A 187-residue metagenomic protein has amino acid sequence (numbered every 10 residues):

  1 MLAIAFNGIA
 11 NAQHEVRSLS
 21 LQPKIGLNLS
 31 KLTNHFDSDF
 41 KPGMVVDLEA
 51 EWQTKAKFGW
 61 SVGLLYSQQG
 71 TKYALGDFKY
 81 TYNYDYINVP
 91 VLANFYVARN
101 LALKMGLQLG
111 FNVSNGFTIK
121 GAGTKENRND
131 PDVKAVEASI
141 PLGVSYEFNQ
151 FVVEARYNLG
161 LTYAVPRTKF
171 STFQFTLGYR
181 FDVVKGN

Functional and structural regions predicted by a protein language model:
M1-S20, K24, F173, L177 (+1 more regions): Bacterial Sec-dependent N-terminal signal peptides
H14-V16, Q53-K57, A98, N149-F151 (+1 more regions): Outer-membrane beta-barrel channels and translocator barrels
R17-L21, S38-M44, N83-I87, K134-I140 (+2 more regions): Residues that define the transmembrane beta-barrel architecture of outer-membrane proteins
S20, S38-K79, D85-I87: Glycine- and aromatic-enriched membrane insertion/assembly motifs of diderm outer-membrane and organelle channel
P23-L27, M44-T54, L64-Y66, V89-F95 (+4 more regions): Residues on the lipid-exposed face of transmembrane beta-strands in outer-membrane beta-barrel proteins
K31-S38, Q68-Y86, V113-V136, Y163-P166: Flexible, solvent-exposed loop segments that connect beta-strands
Q69-A74, R128-N187: Predominantly the C-terminal beta-signal and adjacent terminal strand-loop region of outer-membrane beta-barrel
Y73-M105: Helix-adjacent hinge/juxtasegments
